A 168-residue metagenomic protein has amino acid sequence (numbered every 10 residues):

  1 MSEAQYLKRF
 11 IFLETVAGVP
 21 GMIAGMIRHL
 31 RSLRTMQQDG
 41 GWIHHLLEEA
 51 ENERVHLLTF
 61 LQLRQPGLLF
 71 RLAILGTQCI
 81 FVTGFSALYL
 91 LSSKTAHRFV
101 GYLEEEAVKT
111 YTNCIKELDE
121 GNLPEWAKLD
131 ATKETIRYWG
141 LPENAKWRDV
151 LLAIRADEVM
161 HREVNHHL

Functional and structural regions predicted by a protein language model:
M1-L168: Non-heme di-metal
